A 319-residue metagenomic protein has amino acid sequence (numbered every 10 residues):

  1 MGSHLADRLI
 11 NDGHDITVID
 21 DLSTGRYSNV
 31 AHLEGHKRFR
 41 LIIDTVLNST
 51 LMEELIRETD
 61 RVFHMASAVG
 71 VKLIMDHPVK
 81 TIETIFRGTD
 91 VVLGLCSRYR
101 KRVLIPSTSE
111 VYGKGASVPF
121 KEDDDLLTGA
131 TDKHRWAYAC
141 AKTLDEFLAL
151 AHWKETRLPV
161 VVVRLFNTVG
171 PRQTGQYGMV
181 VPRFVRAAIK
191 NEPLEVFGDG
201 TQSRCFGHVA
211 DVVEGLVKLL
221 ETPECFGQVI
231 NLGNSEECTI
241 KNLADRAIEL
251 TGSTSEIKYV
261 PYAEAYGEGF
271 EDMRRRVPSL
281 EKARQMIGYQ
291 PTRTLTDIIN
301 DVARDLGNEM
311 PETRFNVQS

Functional and structural regions predicted by a protein language model:
M1-T168, D305-N308, S319: N-terminal Rossmann-like NAD(P)+-binding domain of SDR-like oxidoreductases, especially those catalyzing
L5, L216-L220, A244-A247, I299-L306: Hydrophobic "lid"/C-terminal helical patch of Rossmann-like NAD(P)-dependent dehydrogenase/epimerase domains
H36-F39, E122-G129, T156-R157, F184-V196 (+2 more regions): A short C-terminal helix-loop "cap" of Rossmann-like NAD(P)-dependent dehydrogenase/epimerase domains
A116, T143, L158-P159, T168-P182 (+7 more regions): Glycine/proline-rich active-site loop of Rossmann-fold NAD(P)-dependent oxidoreductases
D199, V229-I230, K241-A244, G252-R275 (+1 more regions): C-terminal "lid/loop" region of Rossmann-like NAD(P)-dependent oxidoreductases
V209, N242, A263-Q290, T294: Conserved C-terminal active-site "lid" loop/helix of NAD(P)H-dependent oxidoreductases that clamps the redox cofactor
V212, L216, L232, L243 (+2 more regions): Non-catalytic, hydrophobic alpha-helical segments
E281, T294-S319: Amphipathic terminal alpha-helices
